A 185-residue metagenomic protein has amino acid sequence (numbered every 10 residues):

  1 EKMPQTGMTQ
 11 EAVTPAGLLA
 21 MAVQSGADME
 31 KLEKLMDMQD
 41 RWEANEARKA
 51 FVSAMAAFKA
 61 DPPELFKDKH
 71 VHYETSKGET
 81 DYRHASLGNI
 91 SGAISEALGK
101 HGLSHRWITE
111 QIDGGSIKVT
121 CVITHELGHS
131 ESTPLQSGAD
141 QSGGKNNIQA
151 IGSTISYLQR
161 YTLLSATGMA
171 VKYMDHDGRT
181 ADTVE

Functional and structural regions predicted by a protein language model:
E1-E185: Polyanion-binding surfaces on beta-sheet-dominated domains and ring/shell assemblies
